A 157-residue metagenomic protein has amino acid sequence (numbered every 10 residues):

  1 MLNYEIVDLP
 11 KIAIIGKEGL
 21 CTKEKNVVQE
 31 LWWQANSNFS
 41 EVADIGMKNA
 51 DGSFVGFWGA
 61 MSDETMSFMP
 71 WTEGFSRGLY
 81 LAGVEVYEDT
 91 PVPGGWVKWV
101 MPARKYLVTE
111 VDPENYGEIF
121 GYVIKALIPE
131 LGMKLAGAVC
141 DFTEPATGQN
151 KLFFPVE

Functional and structural regions predicted by a protein language model:
M1-E157: A solvent-exposed interaction/effector surface
